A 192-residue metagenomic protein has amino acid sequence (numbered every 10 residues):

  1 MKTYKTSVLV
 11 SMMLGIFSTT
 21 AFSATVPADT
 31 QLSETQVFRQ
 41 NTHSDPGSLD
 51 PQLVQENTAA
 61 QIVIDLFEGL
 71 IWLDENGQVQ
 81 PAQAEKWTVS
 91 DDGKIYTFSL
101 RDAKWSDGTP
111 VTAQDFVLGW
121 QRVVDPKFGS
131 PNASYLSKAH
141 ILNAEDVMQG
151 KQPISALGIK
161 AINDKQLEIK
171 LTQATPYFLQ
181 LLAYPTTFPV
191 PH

Functional and structural regions predicted by a protein language model:
M1-F22: Gram-negative bacterial Sec-dependent N-terminal signal peptides
A24-T30: Cleaved targeting-peptide boundary
E34-D45, E85, I95-L100, F116-G119 (+1 more regions): Short, well-ordered beta-strand elements
N41-D91: N-terminal lobe/hinge region of extracytoplasmic solute-binding protein
G47, I64, E68, E85 (+4 more regions): Solvent-exposed, polar/charged alpha-helical surfaces in well-ordered, non-transmembrane soluble domains, broadly
S90-A103, T172: Periplasmic solute-binding protein
Q114-L118, V124, F128-H192: Surface-exposed binding/hinge segments that line and control ligand-binding clefts or catalytic entry sites
